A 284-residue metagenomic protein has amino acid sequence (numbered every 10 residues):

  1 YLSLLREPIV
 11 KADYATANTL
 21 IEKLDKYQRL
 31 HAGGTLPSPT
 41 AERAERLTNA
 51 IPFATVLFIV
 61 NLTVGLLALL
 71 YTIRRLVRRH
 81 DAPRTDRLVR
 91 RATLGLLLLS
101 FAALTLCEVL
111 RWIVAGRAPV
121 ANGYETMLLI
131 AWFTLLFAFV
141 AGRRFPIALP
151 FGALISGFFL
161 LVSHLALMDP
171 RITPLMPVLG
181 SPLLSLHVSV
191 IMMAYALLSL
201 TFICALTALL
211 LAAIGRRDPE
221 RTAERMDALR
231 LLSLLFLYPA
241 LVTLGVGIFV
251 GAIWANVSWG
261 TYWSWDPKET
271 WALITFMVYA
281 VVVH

Functional and structural regions predicted by a protein language model:
Y1-L47: Soluble extramembrane regions of membrane proteins in the secretory/endomembrane system
E7-A15, P83, F145, A166 (+2 more regions): Generic amphipathic alpha-helical segments used as scaffolds and interaction surfaces in large, multi-domain proteins
D25, R29, F53-L76, R90-T173 (+4 more regions): Hydrophobic cores of alpha-helical transmembrane segments in multi-pass integral membrane proteins
L36-E42, H80, A212-I214: Juxtamembrane/interface motifs at transmembrane-helix termini
E42-F58: Individual transmembrane alpha-helix segments
R78-L88, G215-L232: Membrane-interfacial, low-structure loops and terminal tails that flank and connect transmembrane helices in multi-pass
Y262-S264: A beta-strand-loop signature enriched in Asp, Gly, Thr, and Trp that corresponds to the sialidase/neuraminidase Asp-box
